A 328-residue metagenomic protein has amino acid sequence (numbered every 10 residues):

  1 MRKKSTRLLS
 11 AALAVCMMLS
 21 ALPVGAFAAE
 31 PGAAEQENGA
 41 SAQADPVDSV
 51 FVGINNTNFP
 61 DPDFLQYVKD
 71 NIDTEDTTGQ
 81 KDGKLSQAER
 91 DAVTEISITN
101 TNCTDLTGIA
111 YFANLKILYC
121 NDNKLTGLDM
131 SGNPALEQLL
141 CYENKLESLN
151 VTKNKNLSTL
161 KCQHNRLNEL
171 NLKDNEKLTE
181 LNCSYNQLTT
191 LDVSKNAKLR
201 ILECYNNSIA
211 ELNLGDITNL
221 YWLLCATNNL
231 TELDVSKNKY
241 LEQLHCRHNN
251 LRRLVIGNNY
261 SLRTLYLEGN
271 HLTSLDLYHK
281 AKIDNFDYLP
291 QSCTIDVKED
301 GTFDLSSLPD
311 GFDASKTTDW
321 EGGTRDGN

Functional and structural regions predicted by a protein language model:
T6-A26: Sec-dependent N-terminal signal peptides of Gram-positive bacterial secreted proteins and lipoproteins
L19, A26-I117, H279-N328: N-terminal capping/linker segments that flank leucine-rich repeat
E89, G108-Y111, G132, K153 (+8 more regions): C-terminal capping segment of individual leucine-rich repeats
V93, L115, L125, L136 (+14 more regions): Conserved hydrophobic position(s) of the canonical leucine-rich repeat
V93, S194, Y205, L224-A226 (+2 more regions): Long, contiguous interaction/targeting segments characteristic of exported/extracellular or secretory-pathway proteins
T94-I96, L118-C120, L139-C141, L160-C162 (+6 more regions): Conserved hydrophobic beta-strand positions in leucine-rich repeat
L106-I109, L128-M130, L149, L170 (+5 more regions): Canonical leucine-rich repeat
